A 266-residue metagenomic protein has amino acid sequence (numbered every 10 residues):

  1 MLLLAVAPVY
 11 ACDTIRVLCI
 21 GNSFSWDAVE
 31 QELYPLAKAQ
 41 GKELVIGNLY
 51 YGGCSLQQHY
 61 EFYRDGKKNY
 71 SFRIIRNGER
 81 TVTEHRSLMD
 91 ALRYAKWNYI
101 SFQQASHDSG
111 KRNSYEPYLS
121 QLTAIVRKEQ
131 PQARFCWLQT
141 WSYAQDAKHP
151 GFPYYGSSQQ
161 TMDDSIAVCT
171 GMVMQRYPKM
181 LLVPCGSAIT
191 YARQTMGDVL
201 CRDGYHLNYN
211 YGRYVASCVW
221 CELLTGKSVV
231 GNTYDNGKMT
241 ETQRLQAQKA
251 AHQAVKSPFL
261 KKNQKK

Functional and structural regions predicted by a protein language model:
M1-C12: Bacterial Sec-dependent N-terminal signal peptides
T14-L18, V45: Residues that mark the start of a beta-strand
D27-E116: Conserved SGNH/GDSL esterase-like catalytic core that processes O-acyl groups on lipids and polysaccharides
E84-Y209, E222: Alpha-helical cap/lid subdomain in secreted, periplasmic, or secretory-pathway luminal O-acyl-processing enzymes
G204-L207, Y211-R213, S217-K266: Conserved catalytic region of serine esterases and O-acyltransferases that act on ester linkages in lipids
